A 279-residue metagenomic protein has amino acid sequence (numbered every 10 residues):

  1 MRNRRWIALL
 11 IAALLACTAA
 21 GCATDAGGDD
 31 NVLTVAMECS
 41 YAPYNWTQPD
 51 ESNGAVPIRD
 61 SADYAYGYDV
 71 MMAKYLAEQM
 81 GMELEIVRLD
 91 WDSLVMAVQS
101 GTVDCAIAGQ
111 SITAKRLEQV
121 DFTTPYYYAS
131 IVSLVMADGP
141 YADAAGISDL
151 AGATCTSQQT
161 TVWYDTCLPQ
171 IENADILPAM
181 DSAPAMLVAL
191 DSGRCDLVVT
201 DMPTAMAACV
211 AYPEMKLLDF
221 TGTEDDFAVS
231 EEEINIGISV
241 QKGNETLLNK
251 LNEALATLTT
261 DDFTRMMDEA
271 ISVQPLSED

Functional and structural regions predicted by a protein language model:
M1-L9: Bacterial N-terminal signal peptides that target proteins for export
C17-G21: C-terminal motif of bacterial Sec signal peptides marking the signal peptidase cleavage site
T24-D25, V162-D181, L217-D219, K250-D279: Ligand-binding clefts/hinges and TM-proximal coupling segments of bilobed small-molecule sensing domains
G27-Q110: Extracytoplasmic small-molecule ligand-binding "clamshell" domains of the periplasmic binding protein/Venus flytrap
C39-A42, D63-Q79, Q110, V132-L187 (+3 more regions): Bilobed "Venus flytrap"/periplasmic-binding protein-like clamshell domains and structurally analogous long
S40, Y128-A137, V210-N252, V273-D279: Periplasmic-binding protein-like
E78, E83-D149, T223-E231: Acidic, polar ligand-binding/catalytic clefts
S93-M96, G109-Q119, T166-Q170, D191 (+1 more regions): A ligand-binding cleft/hinge motif common to bilobed small-molecule-binding domains
